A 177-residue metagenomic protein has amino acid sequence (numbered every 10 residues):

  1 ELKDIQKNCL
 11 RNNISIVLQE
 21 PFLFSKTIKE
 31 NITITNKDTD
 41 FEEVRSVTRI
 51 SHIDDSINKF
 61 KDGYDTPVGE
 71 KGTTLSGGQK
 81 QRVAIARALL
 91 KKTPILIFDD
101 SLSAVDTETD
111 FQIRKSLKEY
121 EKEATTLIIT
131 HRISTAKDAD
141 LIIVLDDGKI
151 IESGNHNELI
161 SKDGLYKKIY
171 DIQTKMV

Functional and structural regions predicted by a protein language model:
L2, D54-V83, S101, V105-E108 (+1 more regions): ABC-fold ATPase nucleotide-binding domain signature/coupling loops
D4, R11, K29-E70, R114 (+1 more regions): ABC ATPase nucleotide-binding domain helical subdomain, centered on the C-loop/LSGGQ "ABC signature"
N8, I14-Q19, L127: ABC nucleotide-binding domain signature
K59-G63, K115, E119, E123 (+1 more regions): C-terminal portion of ABC ATPase nucleotide-binding domains
I85, I129: Hydrophobic anchor residue at the start of the ABC signature
L90-P94, E123: A short, proline-enriched helix->beta-strand linker immediately N-terminal to the Walker B motif in ABC-type P-loop
L96-D100: Catalytic Walker B motif of ABC-type/P-loop ATPase nucleotide-binding domains
D106-S116: Conserved D-loop/post-Walker B switch-helix segment of ABC ATPase nucleotide-binding domains
